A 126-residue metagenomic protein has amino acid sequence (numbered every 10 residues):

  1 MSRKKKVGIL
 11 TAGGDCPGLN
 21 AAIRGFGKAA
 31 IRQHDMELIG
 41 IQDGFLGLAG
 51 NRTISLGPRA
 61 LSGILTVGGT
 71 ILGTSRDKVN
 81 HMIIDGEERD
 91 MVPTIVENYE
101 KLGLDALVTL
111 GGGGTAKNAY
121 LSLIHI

Functional and structural regions predicted by a protein language model:
M1-S2, G68: A broad, low-specificity signal for short, low-complexity segments enriched in glycine/proline and polar/charged
S2-R52: N-terminal phosphate-binding or glycine-rich loops at protein starts, especially the Walker A/P-loop of NTPases
I9, E37-Q42, L72-T74, A106-L110: General beta-strand structural signal in soluble alpha/beta enzymes
L10, G14, I83, L110: Conserved short-loop catalytic and cofactor-binding motifs
C16-F26, L48-A49, D90-P93, L110-L121: Short glycine/serine/threonine-rich phosphate/pyrophosphate-binding segments that cradle anionic phosphate groups
G50-T109, T115: Glycine-rich oxoanion-binding loops at beta->alpha junctions
I124-I126: Conserved small/polar residues in nucleotide/adenosyl-binding loops
